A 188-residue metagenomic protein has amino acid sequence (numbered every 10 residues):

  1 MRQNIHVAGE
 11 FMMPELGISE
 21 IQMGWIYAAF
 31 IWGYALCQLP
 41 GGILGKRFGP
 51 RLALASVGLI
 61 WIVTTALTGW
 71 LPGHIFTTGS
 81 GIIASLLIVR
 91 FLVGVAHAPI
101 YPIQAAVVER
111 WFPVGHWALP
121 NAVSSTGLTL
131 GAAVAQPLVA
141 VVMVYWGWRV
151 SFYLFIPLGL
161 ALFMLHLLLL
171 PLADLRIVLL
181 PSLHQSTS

Functional and structural regions predicted by a protein language model:
M1-E20: Extracytoplasmic
Q3, I31-L39, A98, A132-A133: Residue-level signature of mid-helix packing/kink "hotspots" within the transmembrane helices of 12-pass Major
C37-P50: Helix-to-loop junctions at the C-terminal end of transmembrane segments in multipass secondary transporters
L59-G79: C-terminal ends and interior cores of transmembrane alpha-helices in multi-pass membrane transporters/permeases
T64, T77-P99: Hydrophobic core of transmembrane alpha-helices in multi-pass small-molecule transporters, especially MFS/SLC-type
V89-T129: Cytoplasmic helix-loop-helix junction between adjacent transmembrane helices in 12-TM secondary transporters
S124-L175: Helix-loop-helix hairpin linking two adjacent transmembrane segments in secondary transporters
L170-S188: Flexible cytoplasmic inter-helical loops of multi-pass small-molecule transporters
